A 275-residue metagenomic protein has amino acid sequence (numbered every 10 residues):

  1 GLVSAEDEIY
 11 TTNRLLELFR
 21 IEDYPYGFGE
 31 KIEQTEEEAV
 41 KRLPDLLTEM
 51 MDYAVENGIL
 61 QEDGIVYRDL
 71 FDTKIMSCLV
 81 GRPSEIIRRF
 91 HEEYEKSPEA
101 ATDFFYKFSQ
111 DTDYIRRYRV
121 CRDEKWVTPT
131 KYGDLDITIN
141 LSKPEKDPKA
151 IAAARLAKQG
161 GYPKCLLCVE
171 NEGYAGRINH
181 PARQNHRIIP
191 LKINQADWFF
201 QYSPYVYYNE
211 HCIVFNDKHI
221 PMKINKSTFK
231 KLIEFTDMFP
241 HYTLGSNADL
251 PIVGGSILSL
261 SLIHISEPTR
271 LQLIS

Functional and structural regions predicted by a protein language model:
G1-I224, S275: Active-site microenvironments that recognize anionic phosphate/pyrophosphate groups
A182-N185, F229, N247-A248: Short acidic (Asp/Glu) patches
Y207-Y208, L258-L260: Short, solvent-exposed loop/turn segments at the edges of secondary structure
C212, T243, L258: Hydrophobic "anchor" residues on beta-strands that sit immediately upstream of conserved functional sites
N216, L260-H264: Histidine-centered divalent metal-coordination motifs
I224-H241: Long, well-ordered alpha-helical scaffolding segments within enzyme catalytic domains, especially pronounced
Y242-G255: A short glycine-rich, hydrophobically flanked beta-strand micro-motif that places a catalytic Asp/Glu for divalent metal
H264-I274: Residue-level detector of conserved catalytic or cofactor/ligand-binding positions in enzyme active sites
